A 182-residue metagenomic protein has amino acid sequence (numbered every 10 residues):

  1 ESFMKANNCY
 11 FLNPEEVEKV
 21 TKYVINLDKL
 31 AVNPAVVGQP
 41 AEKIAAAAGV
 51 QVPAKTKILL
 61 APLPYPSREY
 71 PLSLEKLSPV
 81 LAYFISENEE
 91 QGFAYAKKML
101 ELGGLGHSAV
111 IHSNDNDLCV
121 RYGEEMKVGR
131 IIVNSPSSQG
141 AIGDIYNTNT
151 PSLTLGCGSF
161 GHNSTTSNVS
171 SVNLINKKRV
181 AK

Functional and structural regions predicted by a protein language model:
E1-S67, A94: ALDH superfamily catalytic-core signature
V50-K182: Conserved C-terminal structural/oligomerization subdomain of aldehyde/semialdehyde dehydrogenase
